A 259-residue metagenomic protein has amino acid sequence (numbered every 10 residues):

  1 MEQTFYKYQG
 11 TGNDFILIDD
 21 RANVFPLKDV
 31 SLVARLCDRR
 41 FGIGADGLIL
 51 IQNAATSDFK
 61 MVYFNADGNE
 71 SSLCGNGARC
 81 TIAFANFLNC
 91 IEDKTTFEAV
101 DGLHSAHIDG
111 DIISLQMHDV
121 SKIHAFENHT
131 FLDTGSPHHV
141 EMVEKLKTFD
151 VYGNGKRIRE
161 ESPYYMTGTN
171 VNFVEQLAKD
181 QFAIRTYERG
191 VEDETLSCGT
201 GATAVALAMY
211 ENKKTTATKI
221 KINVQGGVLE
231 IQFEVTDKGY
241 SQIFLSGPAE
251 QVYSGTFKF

Functional and structural regions predicted by a protein language model:
M1-D109, V140-F259: A glycine-rich beta-to-alpha transition motif near the start of alpha/beta enzyme domains, typified by
F5-K7, N128-L132: Short, flexible, solvent-exposed loop/turn segments with mixed acidic/basic and small polar residues
D111-H118, S241: Short, solvent-exposed secondary-structure boundary/capping segments
L115-N128, G153-I158: Active-site glycine-rich loop that binds ribose-phosphate moieties when present
A125-T130, S254-T256: Extended Gly/Ser/Thr-rich low-complexity repeat segments, especially those forming or decorating extracellular
